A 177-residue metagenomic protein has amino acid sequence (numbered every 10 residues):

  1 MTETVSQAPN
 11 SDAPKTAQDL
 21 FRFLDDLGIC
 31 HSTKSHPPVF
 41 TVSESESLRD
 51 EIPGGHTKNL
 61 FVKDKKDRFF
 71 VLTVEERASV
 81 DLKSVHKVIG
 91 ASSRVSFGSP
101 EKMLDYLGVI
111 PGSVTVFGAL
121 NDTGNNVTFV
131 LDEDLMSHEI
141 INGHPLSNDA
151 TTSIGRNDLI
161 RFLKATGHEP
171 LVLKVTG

Functional and structural regions predicted by a protein language model:
M1-G177: Extended, low-hydrophobicity, polar/charged segments
